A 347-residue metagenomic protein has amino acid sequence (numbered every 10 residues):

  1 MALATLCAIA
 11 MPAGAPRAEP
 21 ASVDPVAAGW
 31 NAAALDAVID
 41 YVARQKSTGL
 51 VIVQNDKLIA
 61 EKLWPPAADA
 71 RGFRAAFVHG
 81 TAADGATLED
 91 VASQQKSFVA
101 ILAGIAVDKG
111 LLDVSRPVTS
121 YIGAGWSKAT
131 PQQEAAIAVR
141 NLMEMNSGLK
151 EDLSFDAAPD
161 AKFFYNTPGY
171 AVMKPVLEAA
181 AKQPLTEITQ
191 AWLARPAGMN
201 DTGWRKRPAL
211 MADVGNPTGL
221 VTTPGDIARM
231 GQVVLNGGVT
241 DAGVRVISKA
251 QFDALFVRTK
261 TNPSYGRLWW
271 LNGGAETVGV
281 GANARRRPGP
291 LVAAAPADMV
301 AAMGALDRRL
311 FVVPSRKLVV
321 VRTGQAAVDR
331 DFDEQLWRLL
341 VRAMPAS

Functional and structural regions predicted by a protein language model:
A2-A10: Bacterial N-terminal signal peptides
V42-G80, L310-V313, K317-V321: A short, well-structured edge-of-sheet supersecondary motif
D56, A75-V78, G85-D113, M173-E178 (+2 more regions): Active-site SXXK
A67-D84, D329-L339: A short, polar/charged loop-to-alpha-helix boundary motif
G80-T81, G85, D90-S93, D108-L149 (+2 more regions): Active-site helix/loop module of the DD-peptidase/beta-lactamase fold, centered on the serine-lysine SxxK catalytic
G169, M173-V176, G219-T240, R308-T323: Active-site-proximal alpha-helical segments within enzyme catalytic domains
D201, V257-V319: Active-site Gly/Thr loop motif
M299-S347: Structured C-terminal helix/loop/strand segments within mature extracytoplasmic catalytic/sensor domains
